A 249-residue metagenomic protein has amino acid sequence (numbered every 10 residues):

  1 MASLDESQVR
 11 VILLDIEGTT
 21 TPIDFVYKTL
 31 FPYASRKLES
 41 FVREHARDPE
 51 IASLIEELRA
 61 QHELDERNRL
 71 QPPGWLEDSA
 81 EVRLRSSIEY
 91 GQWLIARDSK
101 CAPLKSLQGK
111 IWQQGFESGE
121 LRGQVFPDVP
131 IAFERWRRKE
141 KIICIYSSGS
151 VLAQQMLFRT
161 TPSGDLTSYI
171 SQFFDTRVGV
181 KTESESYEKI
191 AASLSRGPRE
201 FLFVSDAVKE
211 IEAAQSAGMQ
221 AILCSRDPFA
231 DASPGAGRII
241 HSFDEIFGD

Functional and structural regions predicted by a protein language model:
M1-Q8, S168-D249: Asp-based, Mg2+/Mn2+-dependent phosphohydrolase catalytic module
D5-V26: Asp-based phosphoryl-transfer active-site loop
I16, Y146-S150, D206: Short, well-ordered beta-to-alpha junction loops that form the rim of enzyme active sites and present histidine/acidic
T20-D24, L152-Q155, E212, A230-A232: Short catalytic/ligand-binding loop motif for oxyanion handling, primarily in non-cytosolic enzymes, centered on
V26-Q92: Conserved phosphoryl-transfer catalytic core
D65-P127: Metal-dependent phosphoesterase signature
G109-K110, S118-T161: Substrate-recognition element of Asp-dependent hydrolases with the DxDx(T/V) motif
